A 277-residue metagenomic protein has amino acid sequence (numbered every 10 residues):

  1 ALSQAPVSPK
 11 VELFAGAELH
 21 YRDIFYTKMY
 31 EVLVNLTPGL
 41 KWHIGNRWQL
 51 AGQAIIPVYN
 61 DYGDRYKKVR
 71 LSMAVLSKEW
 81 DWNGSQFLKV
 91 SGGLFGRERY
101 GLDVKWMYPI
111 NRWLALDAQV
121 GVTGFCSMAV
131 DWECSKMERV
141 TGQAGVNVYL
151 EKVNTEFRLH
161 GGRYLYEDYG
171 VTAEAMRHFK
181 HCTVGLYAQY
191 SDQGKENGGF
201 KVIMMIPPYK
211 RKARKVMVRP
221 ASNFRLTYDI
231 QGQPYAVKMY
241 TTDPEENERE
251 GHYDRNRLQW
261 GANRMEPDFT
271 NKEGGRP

Functional and structural regions predicted by a protein language model:
A1, A5, A15-A17, A51-A54 (+10 more regions): A sequence-composition feature that detects small, non-aromatic residues
A1, F95, C134-S135, T141 (+2 more regions): Flexible, glycine-rich linker and terminal segments associated with outer-membrane beta-barrel/transport systems
A1-K68, S135, R139, A262 (+1 more regions): Outer-membrane beta-barrel initiation region
L2-P6, V34-G45, K67-W82, G101-V120 (+3 more regions): Feature captures outer-membrane beta-barrel proteins of Gram-negative bacteria and organelles
L13-F25, L50-N60, L76, N83-F95 (+4 more regions): Transmembrane beta-strand segments that form the barrel wall of outer-membrane beta-barrel proteins
D23-V32, I44-N46, I56-R70, G92-L102 (+5 more regions): Solvent-exposed loop/turn segments connecting transmembrane beta-strands in outer-membrane beta-barrel proteins
